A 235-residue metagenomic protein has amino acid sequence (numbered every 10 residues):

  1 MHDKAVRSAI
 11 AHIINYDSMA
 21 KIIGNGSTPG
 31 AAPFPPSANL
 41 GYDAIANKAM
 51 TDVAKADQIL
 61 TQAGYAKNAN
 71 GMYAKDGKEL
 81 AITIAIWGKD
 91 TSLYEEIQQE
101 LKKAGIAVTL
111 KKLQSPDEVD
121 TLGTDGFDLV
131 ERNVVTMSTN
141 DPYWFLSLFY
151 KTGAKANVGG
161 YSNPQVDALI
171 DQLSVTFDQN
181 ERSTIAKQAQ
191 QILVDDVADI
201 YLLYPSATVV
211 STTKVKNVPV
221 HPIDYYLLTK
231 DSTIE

Functional and structural regions predicted by a protein language model:
M1-H2, L40-Q58, N68-L80, T121-D125 (+2 more regions): Short, solvent-exposed loop/beta-turn-alpha elements that line the ligand-binding surface or hinge of extracytoplasmic
M1-Q99: Append "and occasionally in soluble cytosolic enzymes with long acidic Gly/Pro-rich linkers
K4, S8-H12, D17, K21 (+8 more regions): Solvent-exposed, polar/charged alpha-helical surfaces in well-ordered, non-transmembrane soluble domains, broadly
H12, A49, K111-K112, V175: A structural signal for short, well-ordered beta-strand elements
S18-I23, P116-Y150, L193: Pocket-flanking alpha-helical
A63-I86, R132-N133, F177-S211: Bilobed periplasmic-binding protein-like "clamshell/Venus-flytrap" ligand-binding domains
A66-M137, A207: Ligand/substrate-recognition segments at binding pockets and active sites
V134-F145, V158-S162, T184-K187: Short, basic, helix/turn surface patches
